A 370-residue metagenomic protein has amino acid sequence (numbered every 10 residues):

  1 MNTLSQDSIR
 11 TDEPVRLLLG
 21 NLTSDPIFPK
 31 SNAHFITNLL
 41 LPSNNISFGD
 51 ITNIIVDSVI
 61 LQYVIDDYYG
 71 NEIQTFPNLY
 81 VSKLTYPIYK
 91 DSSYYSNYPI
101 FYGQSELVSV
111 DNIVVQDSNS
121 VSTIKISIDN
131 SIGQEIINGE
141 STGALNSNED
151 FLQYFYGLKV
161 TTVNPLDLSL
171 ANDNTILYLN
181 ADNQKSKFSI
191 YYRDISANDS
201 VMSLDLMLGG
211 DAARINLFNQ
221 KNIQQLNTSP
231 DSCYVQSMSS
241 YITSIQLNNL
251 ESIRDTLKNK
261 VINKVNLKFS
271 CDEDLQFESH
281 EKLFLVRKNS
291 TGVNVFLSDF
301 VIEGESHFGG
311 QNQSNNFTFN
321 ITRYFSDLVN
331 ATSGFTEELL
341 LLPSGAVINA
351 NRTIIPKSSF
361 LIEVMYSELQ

Functional and structural regions predicted by a protein language model:
M1-Q370: Secreted, disulfide-rich extracellular signaling modules
